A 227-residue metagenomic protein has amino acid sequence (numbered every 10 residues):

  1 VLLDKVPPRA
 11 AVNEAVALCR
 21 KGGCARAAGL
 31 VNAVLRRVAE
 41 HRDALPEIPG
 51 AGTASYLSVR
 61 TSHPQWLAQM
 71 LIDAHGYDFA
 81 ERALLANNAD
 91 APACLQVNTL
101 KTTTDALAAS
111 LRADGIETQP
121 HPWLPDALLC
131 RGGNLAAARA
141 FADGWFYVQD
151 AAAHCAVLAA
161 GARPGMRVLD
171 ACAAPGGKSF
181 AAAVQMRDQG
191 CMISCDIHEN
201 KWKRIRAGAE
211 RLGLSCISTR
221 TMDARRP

Functional and structural regions predicted by a protein language model:
V1-P227: S-adenosylmethionine
